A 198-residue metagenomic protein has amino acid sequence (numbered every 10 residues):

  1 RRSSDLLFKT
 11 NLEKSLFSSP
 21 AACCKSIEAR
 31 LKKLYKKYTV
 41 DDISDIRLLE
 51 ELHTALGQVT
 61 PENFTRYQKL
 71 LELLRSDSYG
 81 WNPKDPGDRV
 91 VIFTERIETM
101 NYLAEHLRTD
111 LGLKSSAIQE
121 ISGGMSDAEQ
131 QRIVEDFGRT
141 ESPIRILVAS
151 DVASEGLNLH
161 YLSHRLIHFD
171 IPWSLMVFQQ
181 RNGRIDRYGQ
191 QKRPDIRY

Functional and structural regions predicted by a protein language model:
R1-A117, I121-G124, Q131-R132, G138: Helicase motor interdomain insertion/brace
R89-E95, I118-S122, L147-D151, H168-F169 (+1 more regions): Short beta-strand segments
I97, D136-G156: Conserved two-lobed SF2 helicase motor
A104-E105, L159-L162, Q179-Q180: Short amphipathic alpha-helical segments
E135, S142, L175, R187-Q191: AAA+ P-loop NTPase catalytic core and its hallmark functional loops
L157, Q179, Y188-Q190: Charged, conformationally dynamic linker/hinge segments that couple catalytic or nucleotide-dependent chemistry
L157-I171, D195-Y198: A short beta-strand element within the Helicase C-terminal
R184-Y198: Conserved segment of the helicase C-terminal RecA-like domain
